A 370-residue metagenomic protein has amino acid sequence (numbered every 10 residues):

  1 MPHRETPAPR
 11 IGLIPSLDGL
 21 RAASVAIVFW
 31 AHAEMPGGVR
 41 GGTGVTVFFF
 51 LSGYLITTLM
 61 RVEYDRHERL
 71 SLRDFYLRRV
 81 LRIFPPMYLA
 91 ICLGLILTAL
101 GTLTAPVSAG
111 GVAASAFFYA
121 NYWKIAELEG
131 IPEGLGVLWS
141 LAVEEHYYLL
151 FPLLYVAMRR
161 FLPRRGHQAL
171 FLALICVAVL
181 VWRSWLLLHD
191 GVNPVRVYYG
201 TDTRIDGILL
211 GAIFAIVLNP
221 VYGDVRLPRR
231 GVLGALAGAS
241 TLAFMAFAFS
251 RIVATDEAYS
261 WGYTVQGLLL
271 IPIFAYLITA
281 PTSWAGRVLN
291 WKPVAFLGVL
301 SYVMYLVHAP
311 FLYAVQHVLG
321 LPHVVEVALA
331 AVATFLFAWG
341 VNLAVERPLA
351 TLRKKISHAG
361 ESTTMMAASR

Functional and structural regions predicted by a protein language model:
M1-L17, A23-G42, I56-D74, I96-T102 (+4 more regions): Alpha-helical transmembrane segments in multi-pass integral membrane proteins
L17-S24, V45, L51, M87-A90 (+3 more regions): Hydrophobic alpha-helical transmembrane segments of polytopic
V47, F84, L149, A169-A173 (+2 more regions): Hydrophobic alpha-helical transmembrane segments
R73, L77-A90: Alpha-helical transmembrane segments of multi-pass membrane proteins
L89-L97: Hydrophobic alpha-helical transmembrane segments that constitute the membrane-spanning cores of multi-pass membrane
G130-V143: Individual transmembrane alpha-helix segments
V143-Y147, I205: Transmembrane helices and adjacent periplasmic/lumenal helix-loop junctions of polyprenol-phosphate-dependent
